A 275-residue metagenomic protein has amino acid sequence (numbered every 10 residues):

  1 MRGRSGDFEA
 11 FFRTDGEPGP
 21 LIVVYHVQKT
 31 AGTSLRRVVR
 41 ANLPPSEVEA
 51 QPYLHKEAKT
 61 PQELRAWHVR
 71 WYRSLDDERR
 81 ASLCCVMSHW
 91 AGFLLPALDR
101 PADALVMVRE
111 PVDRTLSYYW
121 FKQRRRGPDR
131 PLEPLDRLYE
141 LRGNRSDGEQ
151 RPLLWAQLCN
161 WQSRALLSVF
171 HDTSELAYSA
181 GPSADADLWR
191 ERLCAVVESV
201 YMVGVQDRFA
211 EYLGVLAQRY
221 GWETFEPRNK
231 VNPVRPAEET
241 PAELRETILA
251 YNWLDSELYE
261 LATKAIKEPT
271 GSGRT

Functional and structural regions predicted by a protein language model:
M1-P20: Juxtamembrane luminal stem/stalk of type II transmembrane Golgi/ER carbohydrate-processing enzymes
D7-F8, Q62-E63, M87-G92, E191 (+1 more regions): PAPS-dependent sulfotransferase catalytic core
A10, E49, K56-M107, D113-F225: PAPS-dependent sulfotransferase catalytic domain
E17, Y25-Q28, G32, R79 (+3 more regions): Aromatic-acidic/polar surface patches that form glycan- and anion
G19-V24, D103: A generic hydrophobic-helix recognition signal that picks specific residues within alpha-helical hydrophobic
I22-H68: N-terminal pre-catalytic "stem/leader" segment of glycosyltransferase-like enzymes
A31, E110, L216, D255 (+1 more regions): A residue-level signal for conserved active-site and pocket-lining positions in enzyme catalytic cores
V38-V39, R219, A262: Hydrophobic residues on the short alpha-helix immediately C-terminal to a glycine-rich phosphate/catalytic loop
